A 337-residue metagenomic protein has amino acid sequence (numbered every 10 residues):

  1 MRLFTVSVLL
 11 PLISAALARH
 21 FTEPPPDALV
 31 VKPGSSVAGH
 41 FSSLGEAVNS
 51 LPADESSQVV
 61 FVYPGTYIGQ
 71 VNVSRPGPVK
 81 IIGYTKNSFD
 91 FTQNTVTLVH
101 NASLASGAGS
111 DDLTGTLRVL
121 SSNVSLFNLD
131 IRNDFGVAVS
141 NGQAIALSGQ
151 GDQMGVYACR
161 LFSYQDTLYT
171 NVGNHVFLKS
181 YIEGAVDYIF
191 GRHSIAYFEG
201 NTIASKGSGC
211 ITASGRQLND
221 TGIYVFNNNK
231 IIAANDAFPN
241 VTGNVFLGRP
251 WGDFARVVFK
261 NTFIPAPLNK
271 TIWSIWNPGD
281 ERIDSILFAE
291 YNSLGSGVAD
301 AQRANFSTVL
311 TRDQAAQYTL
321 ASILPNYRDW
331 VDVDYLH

Functional and structural regions predicted by a protein language model:
M1-H20: Fungal secretory targeting signals
R19-H337: Sequence-level preference for short, compositionally simple segments enriched in small aliphatic or small polar residues
